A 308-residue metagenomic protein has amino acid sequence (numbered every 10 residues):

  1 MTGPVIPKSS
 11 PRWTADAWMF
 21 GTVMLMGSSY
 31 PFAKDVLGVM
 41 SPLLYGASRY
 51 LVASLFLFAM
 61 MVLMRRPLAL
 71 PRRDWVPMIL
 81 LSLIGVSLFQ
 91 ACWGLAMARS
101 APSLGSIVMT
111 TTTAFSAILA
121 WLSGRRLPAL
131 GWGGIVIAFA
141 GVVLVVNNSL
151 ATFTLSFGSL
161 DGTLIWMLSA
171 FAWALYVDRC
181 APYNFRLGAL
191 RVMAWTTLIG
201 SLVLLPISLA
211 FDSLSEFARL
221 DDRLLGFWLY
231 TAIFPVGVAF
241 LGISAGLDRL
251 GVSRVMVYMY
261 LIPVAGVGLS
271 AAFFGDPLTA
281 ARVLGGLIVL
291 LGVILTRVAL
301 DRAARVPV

Functional and structural regions predicted by a protein language model:
T2-A47, F153-P182, L202-V203, V308: Glycine-/small-residue-enriched transmembrane alpha-helix faces in small-molecule transporters and effluxers
P11-D16, V39-L43, A47, L70-V76 (+4 more regions): Juxtamembrane helix-entry segments on the extracytoplasmic side of multipass membrane proteins
M24-G27, P31, F58, S82-S87 (+9 more regions): Hydrophobic/small/kink-forming positions within alpha-helical transmembrane segments of polytopic membrane proteins
L25, S29-Y30, F58-M109, L144 (+1 more regions): Specific transmembrane alpha-helical segments of multi-pass solute transporters/efflux pumps, especially DMT/EamA
S28, F32-D35, V39, A53-P71 (+4 more regions): Membrane-interface helix-cap regions at the ends of transmembrane helices in multi-pass membrane proteins
G46-S48, Q90, L104-T111, V177-L202 (+1 more regions): Helix-helix packing/entry segments at the starts of transmembrane helices
L57, I79, T111, L127-S149 (+3 more regions): Hydrophobic transmembrane alpha-helices of multi-pass small-molecule transport proteins
L57-F58, F115-L122, I135, T152-L214 (+3 more regions): Transmembrane alpha-helical segments that form core, pore/gating elements of small-molecule transporters/exporters
